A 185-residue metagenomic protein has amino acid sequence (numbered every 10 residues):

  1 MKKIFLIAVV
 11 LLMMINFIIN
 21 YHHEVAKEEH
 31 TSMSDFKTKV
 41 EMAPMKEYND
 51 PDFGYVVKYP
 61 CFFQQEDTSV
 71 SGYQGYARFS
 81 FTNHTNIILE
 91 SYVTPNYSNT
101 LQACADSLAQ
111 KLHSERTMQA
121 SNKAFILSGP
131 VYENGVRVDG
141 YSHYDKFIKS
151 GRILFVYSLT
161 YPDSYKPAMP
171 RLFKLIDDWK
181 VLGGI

Functional and structural regions predicted by a protein language model:
M1-K2: N-terminal hydrophobic targeting signals that begin at the initiator methionine
F5-N20: Hydrophobic membrane-insertion alpha-helices, especially the h-region of bacterial N-terminal signal peptides
F17-E29: Hydrophobic single-pass membrane-insertion segments
H30-S71: N-terminal "mature-domain start" segment
M45-N49, Q64, K166-D178, L182-G184: Acidic/histidine-enriched, beta-strand-rich ligand/metal-binding domains
E66-R171, I185: Conserved polar/disulfide-associated segments of primarily extracytoplasmic proteins
